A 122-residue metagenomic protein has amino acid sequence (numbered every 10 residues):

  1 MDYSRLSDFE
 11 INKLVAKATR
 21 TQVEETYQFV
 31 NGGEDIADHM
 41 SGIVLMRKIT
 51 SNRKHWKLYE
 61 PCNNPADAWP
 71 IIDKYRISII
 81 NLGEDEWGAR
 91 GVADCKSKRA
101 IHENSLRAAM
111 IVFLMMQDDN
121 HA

Functional and structural regions predicted by a protein language model:
M1-A122: Glycine-rich anion-binding surface patch
